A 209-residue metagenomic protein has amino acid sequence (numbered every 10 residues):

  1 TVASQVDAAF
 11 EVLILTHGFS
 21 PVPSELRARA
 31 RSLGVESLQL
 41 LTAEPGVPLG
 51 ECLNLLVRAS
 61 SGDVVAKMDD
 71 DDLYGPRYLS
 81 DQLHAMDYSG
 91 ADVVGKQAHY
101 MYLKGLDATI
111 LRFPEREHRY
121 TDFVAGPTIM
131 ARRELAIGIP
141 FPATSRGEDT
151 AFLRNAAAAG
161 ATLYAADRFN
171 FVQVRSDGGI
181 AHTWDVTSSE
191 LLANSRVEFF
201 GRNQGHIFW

Functional and structural regions predicted by a protein language model:
T1-A9, L33: Short, acidic, metal-binding catalytic loop of nucleotide-sugar glycosyltransferases
A9-P21, Q39-A43: Short beta-strand/loop segment that forms part of the nucleotide-sugar
A43-S60: Glycine-rich, basic loop-to-helix element that forms the pyrophosphate-binding segment of sugar-nucleotide handling
G50, V94, Y100-M101, L111-M130: A recurrent flexible, glycine/aromatic-enriched loop bordering the glycosyltransferase active site that acts as
V65: Short aromatic/hydrophobic "clamp" motif used to bind/position activated sugar donors
D69-L73: The conserved acidic donor/metal-binding loop of glycosyltransferases
R77-A108: Conserved donor NDP-sugar-binding/catalytic core segment of glycosyltransferases
G138-W209: C-terminal catalytic/acceptor-binding lobe
